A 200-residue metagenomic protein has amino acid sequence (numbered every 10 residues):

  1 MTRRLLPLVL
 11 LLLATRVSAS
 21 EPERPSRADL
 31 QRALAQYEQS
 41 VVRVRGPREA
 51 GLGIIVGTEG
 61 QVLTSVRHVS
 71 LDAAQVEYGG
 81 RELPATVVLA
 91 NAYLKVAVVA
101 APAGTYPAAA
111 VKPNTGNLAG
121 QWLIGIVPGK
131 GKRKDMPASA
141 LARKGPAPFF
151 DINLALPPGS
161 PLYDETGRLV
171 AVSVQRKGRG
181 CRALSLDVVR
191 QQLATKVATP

Functional and structural regions predicted by a protein language model:
R3-L11: N-terminal export leaders
L10-S20: Hydrophobic h-region of N-terminal signal peptides that target proteins for export in Gram-negative bacteria
S20-L34, Q75, A85, P107-A108 (+1 more regions): C-terminal cap/linker of serine protease catalytic domains
P25-L30, V41-S65, E82-P84, D135 (+2 more regions): A conserved glycine-rich beta-strand in the N-terminal activation segment of trypsin-fold
V44, D72-E82, Q121-P128: Short conserved beta-strand and strand-loop elements enriched in small hydrophobics with frequent Asp/Gly
E49-A50, G57-A97, A101-G104, G178-G180 (+1 more regions): Catalytic-histidine neighborhood of serine endopeptidases, predominantly the chymotrypsin-like S1/PA family
E59-Q61, Y163-A171: Short, glycine-anchored, charge-dense loop/turn motifs used at functional sites
P107-S160, V172-L184: Flexible, gly/ser-rich surface segments that form the specificity/activation loops bordering the active-site cleft
